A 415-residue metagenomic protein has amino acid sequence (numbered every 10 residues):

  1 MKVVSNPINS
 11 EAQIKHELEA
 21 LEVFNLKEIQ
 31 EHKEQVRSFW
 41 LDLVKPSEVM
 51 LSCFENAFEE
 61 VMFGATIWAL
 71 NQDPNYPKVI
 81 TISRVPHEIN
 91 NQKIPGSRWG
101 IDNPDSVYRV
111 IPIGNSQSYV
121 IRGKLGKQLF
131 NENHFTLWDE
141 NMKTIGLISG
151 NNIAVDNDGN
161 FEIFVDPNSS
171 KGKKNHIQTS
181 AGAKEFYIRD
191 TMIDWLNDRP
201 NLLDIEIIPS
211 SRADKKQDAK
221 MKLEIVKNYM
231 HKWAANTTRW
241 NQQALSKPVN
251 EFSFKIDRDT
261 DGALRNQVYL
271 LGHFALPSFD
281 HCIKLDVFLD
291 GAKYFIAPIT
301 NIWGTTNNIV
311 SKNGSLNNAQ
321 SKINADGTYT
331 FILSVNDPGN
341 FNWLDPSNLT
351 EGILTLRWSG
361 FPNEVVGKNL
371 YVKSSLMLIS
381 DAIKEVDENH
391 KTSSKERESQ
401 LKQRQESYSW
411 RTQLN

Functional and structural regions predicted by a protein language model:
M1-N415: A compositional/structural signature for long, glycine/proline-rich flexible linkers and loops on extracytoplasmic
